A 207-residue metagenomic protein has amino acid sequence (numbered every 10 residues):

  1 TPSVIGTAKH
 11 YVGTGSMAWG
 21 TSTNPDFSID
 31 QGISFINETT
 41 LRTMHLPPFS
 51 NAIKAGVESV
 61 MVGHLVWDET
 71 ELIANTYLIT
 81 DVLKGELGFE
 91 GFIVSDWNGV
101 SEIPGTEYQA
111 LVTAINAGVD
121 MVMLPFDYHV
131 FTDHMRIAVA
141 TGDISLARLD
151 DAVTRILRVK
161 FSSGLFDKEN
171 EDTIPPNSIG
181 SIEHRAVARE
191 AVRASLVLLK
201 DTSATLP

Functional and structural regions predicted by a protein language model:
T1-P207: Glycoside hydrolase catalytic-domain context in secreted enzymes
